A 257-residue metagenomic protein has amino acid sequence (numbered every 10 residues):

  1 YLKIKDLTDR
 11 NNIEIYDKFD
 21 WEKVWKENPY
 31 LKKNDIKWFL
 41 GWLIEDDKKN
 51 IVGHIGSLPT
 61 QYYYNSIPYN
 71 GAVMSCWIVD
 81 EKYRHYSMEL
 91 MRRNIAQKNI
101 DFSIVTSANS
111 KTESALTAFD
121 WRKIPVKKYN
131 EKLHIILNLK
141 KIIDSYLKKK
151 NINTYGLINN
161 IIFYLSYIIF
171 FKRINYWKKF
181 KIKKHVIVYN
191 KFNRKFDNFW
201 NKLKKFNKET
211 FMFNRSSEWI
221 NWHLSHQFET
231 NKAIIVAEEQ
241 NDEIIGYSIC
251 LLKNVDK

Functional and structural regions predicted by a protein language model:
Y1-W77, K184-K257: A conserved beta-strand-loop-helix scaffold within acyl/acetyltransferase catalytic domains
N50-S57, Q97-S110, K127-E131, T154-I169: A broadly tuned preference for mixed-charge, low-complexity surface segments
Y63-D144, L251-K257: Acyl-donor binding region in acyl/amide transferases
R93-Q97, F171, H223-H226: A generic secondary-structure signal
R122-T210: Acyltransferase donor/substrate-recognition loop-hinge adjacent to the catalytic core
